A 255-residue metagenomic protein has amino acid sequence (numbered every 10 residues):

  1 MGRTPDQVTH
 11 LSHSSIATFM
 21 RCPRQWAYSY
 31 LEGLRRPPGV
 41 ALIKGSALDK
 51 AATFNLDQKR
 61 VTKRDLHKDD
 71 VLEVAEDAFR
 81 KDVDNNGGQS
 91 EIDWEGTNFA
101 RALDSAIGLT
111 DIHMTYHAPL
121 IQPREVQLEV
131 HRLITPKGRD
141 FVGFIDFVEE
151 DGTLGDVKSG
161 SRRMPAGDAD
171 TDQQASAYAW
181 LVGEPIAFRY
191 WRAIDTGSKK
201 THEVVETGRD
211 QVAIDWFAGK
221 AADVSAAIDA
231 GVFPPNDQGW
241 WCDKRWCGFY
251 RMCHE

Functional and structural regions predicted by a protein language model:
D6, H10-L11, K137, G167-D168 (+1 more regions): Metal-dependent nuclease catalytic regions and adjoining charged, substrate-binding loops involved in nucleic-acid end
D6-Q7, P23-R36, D82, N86-Q89 (+2 more regions): Short amphipathic alpha-helical segments and their helix-coil junctions
S12, M20-R21, D140-F144: Short, flexible loop/turn motifs enriched in small residues
A17, R21-R60, Q127-L128: Nuclease catalytic cores
Y30, D156-S159, Y190: Residue-level recognition of conserved beta-strand positions in structured domain cores
V40, K44, N98, A102 (+1 more regions): Hydrophobic (often cysteine-bearing) scaffold residues that line and stabilize catalytic clefts of nucleotide/cofactor
A51-E129: A non-catalytic, helix-rich entry segment at domain boundaries
E125-V182: Non-catalytic protein-protein interaction segments used by genome-maintenance enzymes to assemble and couple activities
